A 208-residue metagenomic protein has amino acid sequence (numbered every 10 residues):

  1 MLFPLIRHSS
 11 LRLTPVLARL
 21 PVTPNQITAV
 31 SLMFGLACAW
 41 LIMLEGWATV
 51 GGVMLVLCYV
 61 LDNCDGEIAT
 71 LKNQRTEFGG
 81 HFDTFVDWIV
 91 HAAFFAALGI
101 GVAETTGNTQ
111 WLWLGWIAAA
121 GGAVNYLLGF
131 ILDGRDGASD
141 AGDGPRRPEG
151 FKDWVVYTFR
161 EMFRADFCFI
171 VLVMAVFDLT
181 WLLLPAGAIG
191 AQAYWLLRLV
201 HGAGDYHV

Functional and structural regions predicted by a protein language model:
M1-T14, H81-V208: A feature for the membrane-embedded catalytic helix bundles of lipid/isoprenoid biosynthetic enzymes
P15-V22: Membrane interface segments of multi-pass transport proteins and intramembrane proteases
R19, T70-L71, I100-E104: Transmembrane helix-loop junction
V22, M43-G46, S139-G144: Proteins with a high burden of low-complexity, intrinsically disordered sequence enriched in S/T/G/P/A and R, requiring
P24-F78, F95: Membrane-embedded alpha-helical segments that form the functional core of polytopic membrane enzymes, especially those
